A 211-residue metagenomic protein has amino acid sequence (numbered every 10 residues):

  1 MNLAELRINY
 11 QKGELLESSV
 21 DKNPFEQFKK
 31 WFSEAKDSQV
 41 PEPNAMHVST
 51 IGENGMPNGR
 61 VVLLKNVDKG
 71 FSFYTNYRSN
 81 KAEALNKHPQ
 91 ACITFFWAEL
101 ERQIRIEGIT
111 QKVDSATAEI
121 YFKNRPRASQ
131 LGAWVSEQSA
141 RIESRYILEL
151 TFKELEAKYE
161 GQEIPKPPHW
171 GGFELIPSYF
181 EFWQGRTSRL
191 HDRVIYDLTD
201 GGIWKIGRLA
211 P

Functional and structural regions predicted by a protein language model:
M1-P211: Binding-site signature for planar aromatic cofactors or substrates
